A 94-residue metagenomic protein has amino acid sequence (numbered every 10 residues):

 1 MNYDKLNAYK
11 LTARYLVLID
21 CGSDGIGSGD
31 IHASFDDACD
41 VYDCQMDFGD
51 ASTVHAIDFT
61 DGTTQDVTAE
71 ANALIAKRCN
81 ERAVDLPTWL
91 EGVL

Functional and structural regions predicted by a protein language model:
M1-S28: Short aromatic-glycine-(Arg/Gly/Cys) micro-motifs in beta-strand/loop hairpins
Y3-L6, P87-L94: Long, charged, low-complexity intrinsically disordered regions
V17-D20, H55, L94: N-terminal non-cleavable signal-anchor helices
G22-F59: A short, charged, amphipathic alpha-helix used as a generic interaction element across diverse proteins
M46-W89: Short, mixed-charge low-complexity intrinsically disordered segments
